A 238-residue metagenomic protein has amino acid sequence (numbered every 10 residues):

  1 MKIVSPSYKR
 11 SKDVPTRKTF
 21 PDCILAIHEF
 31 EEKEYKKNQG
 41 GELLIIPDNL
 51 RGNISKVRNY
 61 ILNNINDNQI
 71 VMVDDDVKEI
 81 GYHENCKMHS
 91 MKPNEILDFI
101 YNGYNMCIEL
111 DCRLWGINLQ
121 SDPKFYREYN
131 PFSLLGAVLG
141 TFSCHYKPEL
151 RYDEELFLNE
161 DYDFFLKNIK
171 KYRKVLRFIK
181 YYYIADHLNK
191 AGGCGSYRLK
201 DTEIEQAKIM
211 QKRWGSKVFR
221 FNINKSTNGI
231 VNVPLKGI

Functional and structural regions predicted by a protein language model:
M1-K2, K9-S11, L156-L158, Y162-I238: C-terminal catalytic/acceptor-binding lobe
M1-V4, P21-A26, G41-L44, I70 (+2 more regions): Hydrophobic beta-strand segments of well-ordered beta-sheets in folded domains
K2-N38: Short, well-formed alpha-helical segments that are part of the catalytic scaffolds of diverse glycosyltransferases
Y8-S11, E32, D76-K78, Q120-K124 (+3 more regions): Short, solvent-exposed loop/turn segments at secondary-structure junctions
V14-T16, Y35-K37, G81-E84, F125-P131 (+1 more regions): A short acidic (Asp/Glu
I27-V73, K78-K92: Active-site-proximal specificity loops/subdomain of glycosyltransferases
Q69-D74, R113-N118, V175-I179, F219-N222: A structural signal for short, well-ordered beta-strand segments and their strand-loop junctions that often border
I80-D163: Conserved catalytic core of nucleotide-sugar-dependent glycosyltransferases
